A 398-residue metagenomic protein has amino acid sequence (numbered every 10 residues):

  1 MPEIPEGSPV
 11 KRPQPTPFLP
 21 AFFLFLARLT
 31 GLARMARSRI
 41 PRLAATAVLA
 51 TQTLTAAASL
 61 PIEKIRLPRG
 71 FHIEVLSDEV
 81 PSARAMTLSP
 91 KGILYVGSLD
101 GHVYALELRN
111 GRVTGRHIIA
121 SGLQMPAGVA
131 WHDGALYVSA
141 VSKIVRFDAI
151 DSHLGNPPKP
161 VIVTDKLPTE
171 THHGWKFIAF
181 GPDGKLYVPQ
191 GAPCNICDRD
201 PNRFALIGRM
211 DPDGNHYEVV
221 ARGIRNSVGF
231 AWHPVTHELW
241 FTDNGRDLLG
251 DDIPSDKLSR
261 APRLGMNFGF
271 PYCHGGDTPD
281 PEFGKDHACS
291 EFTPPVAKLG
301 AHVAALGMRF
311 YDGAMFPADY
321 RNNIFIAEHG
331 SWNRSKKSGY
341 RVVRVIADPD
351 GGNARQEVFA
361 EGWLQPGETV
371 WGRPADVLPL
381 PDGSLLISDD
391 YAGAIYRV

Functional and structural regions predicted by a protein language model:
S59-L67, W175, A192-N195, A205 (+6 more regions): Beta-propeller domain segments
L76-V80, I118-G122, V163-E170, V219-G223 (+3 more regions): Surface loop/turn motifs at the tips and blade-to-blade linkers of beta-strand repeat domains
M86, V129, I178, S227-F230 (+2 more regions): Hydrophobic core register within WD40 beta-propeller blades
S89, H132, G181, H233 (+2 more regions): Structural WD40 beta-propeller signal
I93-Y95, A135-V138, K185-P189, E238-T242 (+2 more regions): Conserved beta-propeller blade signature
L106-G111, F147-G155, R263-N267, R344-G351: Short loop/turn segments immediately following beta-strands, especially the blade-tip and inter-blade linker loops
S142-G181: Asp-box/WD-like beta-propeller blade repeats and closely related beta-sheet repeat scaffolds
L378-V398: Blade-level signature of beta-propeller repeat domains, shared across WD40, Kelch, NHL, RCC1 and BNR/Asp-box propellers
